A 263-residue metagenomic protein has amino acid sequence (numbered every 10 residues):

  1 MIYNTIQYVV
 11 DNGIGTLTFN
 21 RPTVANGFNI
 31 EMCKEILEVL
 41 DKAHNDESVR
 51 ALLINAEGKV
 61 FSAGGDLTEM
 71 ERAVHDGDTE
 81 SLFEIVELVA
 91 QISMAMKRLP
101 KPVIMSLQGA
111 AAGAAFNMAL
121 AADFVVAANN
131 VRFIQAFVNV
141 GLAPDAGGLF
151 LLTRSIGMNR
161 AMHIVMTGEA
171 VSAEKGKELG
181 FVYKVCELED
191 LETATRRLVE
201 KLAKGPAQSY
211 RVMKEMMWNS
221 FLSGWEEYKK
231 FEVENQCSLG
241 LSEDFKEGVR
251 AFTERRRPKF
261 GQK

Functional and structural regions predicted by a protein language model:
M1-E57, M94: Conserved CoA-thioester-binding segment of acyl-CoA-metabolizing enzymes
I2-Y3, R250-K263: Terminal low-complexity tails and localization/encapsulation signals of metabolic enzymes
L17, R21, I36, I54 (+7 more regions): Terminal peptide-recognition signature
M32-I36, I85-L88, L191, E232: Hydrophobic alpha-helical membrane-association signature
A56-M94, A111, G224: Glycine- (often His-adjacent) and acidic-residue-rich active-site loop that binds/positions the CoA thioester
M94-Y210, V233-C237, L241-S242, K246-R250 (+1 more regions): Crotonase-fold acyl-CoA enzyme core
K214-S223: Short, charged, surface-exposed hinge/linker loops at domain edges that act as mobile lids or interdomain connectors
